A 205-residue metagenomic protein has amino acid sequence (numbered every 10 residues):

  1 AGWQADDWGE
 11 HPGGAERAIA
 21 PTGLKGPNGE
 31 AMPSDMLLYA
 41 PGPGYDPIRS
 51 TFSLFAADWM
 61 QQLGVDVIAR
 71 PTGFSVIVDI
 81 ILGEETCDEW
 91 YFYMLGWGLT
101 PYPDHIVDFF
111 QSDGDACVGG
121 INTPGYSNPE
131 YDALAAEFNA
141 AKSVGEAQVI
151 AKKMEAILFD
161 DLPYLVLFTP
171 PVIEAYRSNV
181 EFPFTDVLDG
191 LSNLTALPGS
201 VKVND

Functional and structural regions predicted by a protein language model:
A1-Q62, S127-E130, E146-V149, K153 (+1 more regions): Append "and occasionally in soluble cytosolic enzymes with long acidic Gly/Pro-rich linkers
W3, A57-V65, L82-C87, G98 (+3 more regions): Sec-exported extracytoplasmic/periplasmic mature domains
W8-H11, R70-T72, L95, P170: Conserved beta-strand termini and adjacent loop/short-helix elements that scaffold enzyme active sites in alpha/beta
L37, Q61-A116, I150: Periplasmic binding protein-like
A40-P47, G119-P124, A135-K142: Second-shell loop/turn segments in exported
G42-D46, F74-V76, W97-Y102, I157 (+1 more regions): Solvent-exposed loop/turn segments at secondary-structure junctions within structured extracellular/periplasmic domains
G114, E174-D205: Long beta-strand-rich cores associated with HINT superfamily self-processing modules
L167: Active-site-proximal polar cores
